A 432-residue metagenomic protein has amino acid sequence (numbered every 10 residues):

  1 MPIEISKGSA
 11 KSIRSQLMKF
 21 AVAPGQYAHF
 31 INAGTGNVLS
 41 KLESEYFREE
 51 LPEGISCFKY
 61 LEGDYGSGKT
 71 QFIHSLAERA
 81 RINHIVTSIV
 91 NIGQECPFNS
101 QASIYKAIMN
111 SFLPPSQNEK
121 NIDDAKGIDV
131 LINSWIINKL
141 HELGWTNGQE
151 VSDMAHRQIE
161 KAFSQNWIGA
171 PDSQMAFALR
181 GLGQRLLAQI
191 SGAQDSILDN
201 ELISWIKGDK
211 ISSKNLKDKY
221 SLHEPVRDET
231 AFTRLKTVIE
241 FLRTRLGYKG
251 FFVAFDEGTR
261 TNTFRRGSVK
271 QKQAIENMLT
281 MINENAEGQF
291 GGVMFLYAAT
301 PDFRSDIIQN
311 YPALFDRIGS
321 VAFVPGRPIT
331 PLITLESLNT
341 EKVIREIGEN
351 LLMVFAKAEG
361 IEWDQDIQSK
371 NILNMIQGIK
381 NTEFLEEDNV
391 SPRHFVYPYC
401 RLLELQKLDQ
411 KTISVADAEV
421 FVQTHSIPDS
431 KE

Functional and structural regions predicted by a protein language model:
M1-S56, T412-E432: A short, basic N-terminal segment
E4-I13, S196-I372: The catalytic "switch" region of P-loop NTPases
F30-L42, G68-K69, P97-Y105, H223-L235 (+4 more regions): Phosphate/oxyanion-binding active-site loops and adjacent basic polyanion-contact surfaces
P52-S75: Walker A/P-loop nucleotide-binding motif
R79-P97, P331-L332: Conserved catalytic segments around the Walker B and adjacent sensor/switch elements of P-loop NTPase domains
N99-N121: Conserved NTP-binding/hydrolysis module of P-loop NTPases
I122-D218: Coupling/switch/interface segments within P-loop NTPase motor domains and analogous charged loops in nucleic-acid
D153, A176-F177, G181-I197, E201-S204 (+2 more regions): C-terminal alpha-helical "lid" subdomain
